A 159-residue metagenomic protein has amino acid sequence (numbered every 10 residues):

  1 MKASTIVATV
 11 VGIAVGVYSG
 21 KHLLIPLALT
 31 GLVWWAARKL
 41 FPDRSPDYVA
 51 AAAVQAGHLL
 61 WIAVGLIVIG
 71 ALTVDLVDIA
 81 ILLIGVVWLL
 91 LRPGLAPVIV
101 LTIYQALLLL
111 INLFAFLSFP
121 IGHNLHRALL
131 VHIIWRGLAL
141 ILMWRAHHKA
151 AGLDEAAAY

Functional and structural regions predicted by a protein language model:
K2-Y159: Topology signature of small-to-medium multi-pass alpha-helical membrane proteins
